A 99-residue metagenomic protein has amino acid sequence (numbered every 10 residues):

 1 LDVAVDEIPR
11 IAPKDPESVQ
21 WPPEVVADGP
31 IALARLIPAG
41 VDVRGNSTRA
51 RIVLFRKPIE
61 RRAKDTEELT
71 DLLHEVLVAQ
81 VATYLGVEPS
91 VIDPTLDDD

Functional and structural regions predicted by a protein language model:
L1-I31: Predominantly extracellular/secreted Zn2+-dependent metalloproteases
V26-H74, Y84-D99: Active-site scaffold of zinc-dependent metalloenzymes
